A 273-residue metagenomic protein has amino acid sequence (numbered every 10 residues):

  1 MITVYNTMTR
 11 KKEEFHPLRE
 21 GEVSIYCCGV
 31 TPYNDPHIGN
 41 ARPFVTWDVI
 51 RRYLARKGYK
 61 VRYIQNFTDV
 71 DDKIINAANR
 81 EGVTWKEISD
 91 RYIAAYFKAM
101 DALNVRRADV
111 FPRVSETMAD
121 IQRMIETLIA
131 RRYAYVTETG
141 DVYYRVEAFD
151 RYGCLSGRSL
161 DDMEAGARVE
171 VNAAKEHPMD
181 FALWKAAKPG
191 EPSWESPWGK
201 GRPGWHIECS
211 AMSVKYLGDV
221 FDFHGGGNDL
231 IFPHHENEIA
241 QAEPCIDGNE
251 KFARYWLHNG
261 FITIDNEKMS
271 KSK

Functional and structural regions predicted by a protein language model:
M1-Y33, D48, A119-K273: Alpha-helical recognition segments enriched in aromatics with Gly/Pro capping that present substrate-recognition
T9-K12, L18-N104: N-terminal, positively charged nucleic-acid-binding surface of large information/translation enzymes
R42, R113, H234: Small/polar loops that bind or transfer phosphate-bearing groups
G58-V61, A102-D109, A134-Y135, V220: Surface-exposed helix-capping loop/turn segments at secondary-structure junctions
R62-I64, V110-P112, L257: General small-molecule cofactor/ligand-binding pocket signal
F67-D71, I93-Y96, R106-I121, T139-A148 (+1 more regions): Short, glycine/charge-rich beta-strand/loop segments that flank catalytic centers and engage negatively charged groups
A78-W85, D109-S115, G199, G227: The substrate-binding groove and active-site-proximal loops of carbohydrate-active enzymes, especially glycoside
Y96, D101-R106, I125, I129-Y133: Active-site pocket-lining segments that scaffold enzyme catalytic pockets across diverse folds
